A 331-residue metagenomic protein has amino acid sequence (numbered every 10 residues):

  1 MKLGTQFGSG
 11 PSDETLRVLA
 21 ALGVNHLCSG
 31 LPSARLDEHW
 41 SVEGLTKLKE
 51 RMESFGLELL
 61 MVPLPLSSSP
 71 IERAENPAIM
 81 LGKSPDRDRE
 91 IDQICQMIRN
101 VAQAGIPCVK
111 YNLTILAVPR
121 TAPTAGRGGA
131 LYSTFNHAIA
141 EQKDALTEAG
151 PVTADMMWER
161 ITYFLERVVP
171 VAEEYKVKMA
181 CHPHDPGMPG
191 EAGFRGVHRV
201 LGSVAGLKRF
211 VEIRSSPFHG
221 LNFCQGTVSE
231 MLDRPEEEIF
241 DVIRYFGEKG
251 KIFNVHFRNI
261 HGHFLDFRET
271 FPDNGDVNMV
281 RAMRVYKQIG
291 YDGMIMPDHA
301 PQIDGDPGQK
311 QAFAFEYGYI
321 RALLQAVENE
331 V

Functional and structural regions predicted by a protein language model:
M1-D37, E43-G44, R51-G56, L64 (+1 more regions): Ligand-binding pocket scaffold of soluble enzyme catalytic domains
K2, S9-P11, L16-A20, E53-S54 (+10 more regions): Histidine-acidic metal/acid-base catalytic patches
F7-S9, S33, I115, P183-D185 (+1 more regions): Short, flexible loop/turn elements at secondary-structure junctions
L27, R35-L36, S68-S69, A117-V118 (+3 more regions): Short secondary-structure capping/turn micro-motifs that flank functional sites
S33-T162, E166, E174: Structural motif corresponding to the early beta-alpha repeats
Y111-L116, A180-D185, H299-A300: Short, well-ordered beta-to-alpha junction loops that form the rim of enzyme active sites and present histidine/acidic
